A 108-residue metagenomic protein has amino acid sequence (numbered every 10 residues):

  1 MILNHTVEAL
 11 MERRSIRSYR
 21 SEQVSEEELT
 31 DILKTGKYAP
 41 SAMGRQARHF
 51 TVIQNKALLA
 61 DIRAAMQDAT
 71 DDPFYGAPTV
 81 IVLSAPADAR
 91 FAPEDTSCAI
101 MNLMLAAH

Functional and structural regions predicted by a protein language model:
M1-H108: Acidic, surface-exposed loops and disordered segments
